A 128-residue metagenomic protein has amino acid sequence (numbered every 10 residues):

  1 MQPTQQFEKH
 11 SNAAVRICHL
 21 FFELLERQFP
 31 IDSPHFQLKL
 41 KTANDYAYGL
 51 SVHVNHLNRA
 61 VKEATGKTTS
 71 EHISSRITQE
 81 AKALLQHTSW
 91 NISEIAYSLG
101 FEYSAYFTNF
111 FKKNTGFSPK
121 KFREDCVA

Functional and structural regions predicted by a protein language model:
M1-P3: DNA-contacting interfaces and partner/effector-binding or oligomerization modules in DNA-centric proteins
K9-L50, E71-W90: A short, Lys/Arg-enriched amphipathic alpha-helix from helix-turn-helix/homeodomain DNA-binding modules
N44, N55, N91-E94, S104-A105: Residues within helix-turn-helix
L57, Y106-F107, F111: Short hydrophobic/aromatic patch on the recognition helix
A64-E102, D125-A128: Terminal helix-turn-helix DNA-binding modules in bacterial transcription factors
N109-A128: …primarily DNA-binding HTH/wHTH and HhH modules…
